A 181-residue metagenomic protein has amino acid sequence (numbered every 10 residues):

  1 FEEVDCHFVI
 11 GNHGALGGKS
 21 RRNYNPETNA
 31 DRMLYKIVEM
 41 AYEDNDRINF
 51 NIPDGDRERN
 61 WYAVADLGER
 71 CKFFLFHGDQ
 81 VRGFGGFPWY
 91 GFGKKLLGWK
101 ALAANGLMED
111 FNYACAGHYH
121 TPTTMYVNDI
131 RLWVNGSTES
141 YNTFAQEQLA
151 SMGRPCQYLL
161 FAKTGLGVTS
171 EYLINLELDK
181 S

Functional and structural regions predicted by a protein language model:
F1-D44: Core catalytic region of metal-dependent phosphoesterases/phosphodiesterases, especially metallo-beta-lactamase-like
V4-N12, F50-W61: Acidic carboxylate-rich catalytic motifs and surrounding loops in phosphoryl-/glycosyl-chemistry enzymes
T28-R32, E39-D46, N51-R59, G68-L176: Conserved beta-sheet core of the metallophosphoesterase superfamily
